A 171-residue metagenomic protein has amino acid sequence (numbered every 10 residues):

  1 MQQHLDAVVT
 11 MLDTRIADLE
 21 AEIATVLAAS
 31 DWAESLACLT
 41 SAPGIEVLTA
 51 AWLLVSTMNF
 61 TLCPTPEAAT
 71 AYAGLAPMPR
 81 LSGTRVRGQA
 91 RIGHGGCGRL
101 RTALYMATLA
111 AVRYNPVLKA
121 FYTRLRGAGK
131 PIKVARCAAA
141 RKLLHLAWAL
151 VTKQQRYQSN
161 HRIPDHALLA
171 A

Functional and structural regions predicted by a protein language model:
M1-A171: A detector of single, family-specific signature residues that are central to catalytic or substrate-handling motifs
